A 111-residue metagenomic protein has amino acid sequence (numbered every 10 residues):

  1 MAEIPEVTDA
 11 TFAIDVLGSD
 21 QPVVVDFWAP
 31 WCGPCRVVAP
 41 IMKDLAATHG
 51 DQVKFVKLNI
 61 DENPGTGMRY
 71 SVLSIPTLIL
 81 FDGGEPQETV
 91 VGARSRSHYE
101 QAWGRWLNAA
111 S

Functional and structural regions predicted by a protein language model:
E3, T8, W28, K54-V56: Conserved Rossmann-like nucleotide-binding pocket used by diverse enzymes that bind dinucleotide cofactors
I4-V23, P64: A short beta-strand-turn-helix
D20-P22, V37-L58, E62: Conserved helix-turn-beta segment immediately C-terminal to the redox Cys motif in thioredoxin-like folds
D20-Q21, F27-W31, S74: Short pre-active-site segment immediately N-terminal to redox-active cysteine/selenocysteine motifs in thiol-based
F27-I41: Conserved redox-active cysteine motifs that mediate thiol-disulfide chemistry, especially di-cysteine Cys-X(1-2)-Cys
R69-L73: A short glycine-leucine-enriched loop at secondary-structure breakpoints that most characteristically corresponds
S74, I79-S111: Non-catalytic, surface beta->alpha helical segment in thiol-disulfide oxidoreductase systems
